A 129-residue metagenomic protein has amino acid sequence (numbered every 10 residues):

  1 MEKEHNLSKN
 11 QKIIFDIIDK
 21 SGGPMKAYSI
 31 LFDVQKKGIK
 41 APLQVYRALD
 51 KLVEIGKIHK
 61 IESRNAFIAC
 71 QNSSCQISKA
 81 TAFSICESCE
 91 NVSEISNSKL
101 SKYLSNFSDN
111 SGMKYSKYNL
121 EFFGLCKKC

Functional and structural regions predicted by a protein language model:
M1-D16: Short alpha-helical segments that sit at the start of domains
I13-S21, D33, I55: Short amphipathic alpha-helical elements of helix-turn-helix/winged-helix folds
P24-V34: Short acidic, hydrophobic short linear motifs in intrinsically disordered regions
K36-K40: Short, basic interhelical loop/turn and adjoining N-cap of the next helix at nucleic-acid- or acidic-partner-contacting
L43: Key DNA-contact positions within bacterial/archaeal DNA-binding proteins
Y46-D50: Short, hydrophobic-biased segments on the C-terminal half of alpha helices that form "recognition helices"
V53-I61: A short, conserved structural fragment
K60, R64, I68-C129: Non-DNA-binding regulatory cores of transcription-related proteins, predominantly C-terminal effector-binding
